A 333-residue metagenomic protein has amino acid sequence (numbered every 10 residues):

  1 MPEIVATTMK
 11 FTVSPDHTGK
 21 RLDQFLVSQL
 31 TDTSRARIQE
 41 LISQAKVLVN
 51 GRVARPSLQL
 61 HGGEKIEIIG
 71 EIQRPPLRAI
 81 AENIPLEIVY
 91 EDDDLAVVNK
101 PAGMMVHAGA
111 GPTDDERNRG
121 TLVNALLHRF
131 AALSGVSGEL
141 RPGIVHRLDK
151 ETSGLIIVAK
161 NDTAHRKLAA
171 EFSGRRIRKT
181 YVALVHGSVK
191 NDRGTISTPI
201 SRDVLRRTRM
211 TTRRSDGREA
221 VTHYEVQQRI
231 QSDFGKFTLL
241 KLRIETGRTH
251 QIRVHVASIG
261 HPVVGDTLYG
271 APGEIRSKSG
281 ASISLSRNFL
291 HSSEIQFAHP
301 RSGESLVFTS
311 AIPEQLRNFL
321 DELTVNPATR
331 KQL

Functional and structural regions predicted by a protein language model:
M1-R37, I84-L86, S215-R218, E225-Q228 (+3 more regions): Pseudouridine synthases involved in rRNA/tRNA modification
M1-V204, I312-V325, R330-K331: RNA pseudouridine synthases
Q44, N50, T246, R301-S302: Residue-level recognition of short loop/turn positions
I68-I72, L205-T208, G273-G280: Short Pro/Gly-enriched beta-strand edge/turn motifs at strand-loop
R207-S215: Short aromatic-glycine motifs in intrinsically disordered, low-complexity regions
Y224, L240: Long C-terminal interaction/binding lobes of large macromolecular proteins
